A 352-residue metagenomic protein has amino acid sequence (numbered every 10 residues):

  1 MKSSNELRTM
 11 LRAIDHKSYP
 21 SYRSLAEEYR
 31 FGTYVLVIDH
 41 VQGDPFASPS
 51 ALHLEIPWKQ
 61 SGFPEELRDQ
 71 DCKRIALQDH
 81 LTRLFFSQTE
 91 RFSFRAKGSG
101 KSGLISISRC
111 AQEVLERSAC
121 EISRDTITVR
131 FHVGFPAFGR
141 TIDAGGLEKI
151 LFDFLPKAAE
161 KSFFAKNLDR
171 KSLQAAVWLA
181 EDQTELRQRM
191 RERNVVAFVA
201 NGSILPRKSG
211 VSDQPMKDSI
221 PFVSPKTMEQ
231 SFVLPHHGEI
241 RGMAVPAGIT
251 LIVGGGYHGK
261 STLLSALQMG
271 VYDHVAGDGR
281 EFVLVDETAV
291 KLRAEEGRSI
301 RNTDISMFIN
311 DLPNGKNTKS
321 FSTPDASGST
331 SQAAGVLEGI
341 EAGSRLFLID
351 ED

Functional and structural regions predicted by a protein language model:
M1-N194, L205: N-terminal accessory targeting/assembly segments
S87, R207-F222, A276, R293-G297 (+1 more regions): N-terminal switch/interaction subdomains of large nucleotide-dependent motors and GTPases
T126, T141-G145, K208-S212, G255-Y257 (+2 more regions): Short acidic, glycine/serine/threonine-rich loops at helix termini
W178-S231: Charged, amphipathic alpha-helical linker segments immediately N-terminal to NTP-binding catalytic cores
M228-A244: Pre-Walker A adenine-sensing motif
I240-Y272: Glycine-rich phosphate-binding P-loop
D273-E287: Flexible phosphate/Mg2+-sensing switch loops adjacent to catalytic phosphate-binding sites
V285-D352: Switch/coupling sub-region of P-loop NTPases
